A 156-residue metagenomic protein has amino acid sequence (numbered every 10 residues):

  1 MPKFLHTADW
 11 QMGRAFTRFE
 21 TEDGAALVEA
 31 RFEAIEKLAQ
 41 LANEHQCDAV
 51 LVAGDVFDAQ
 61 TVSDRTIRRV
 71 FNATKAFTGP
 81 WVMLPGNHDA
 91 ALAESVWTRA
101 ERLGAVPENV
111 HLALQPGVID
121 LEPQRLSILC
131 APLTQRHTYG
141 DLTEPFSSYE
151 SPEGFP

Functional and structural regions predicted by a protein language model:
M1-R69: N-terminal active-site segment of His-dependent metallophosphoesterases
A49, Q60-P156: His/Asp/Glu-rich metal-coordinating catalytic cores of metallo-dependent phosphodiesterases/hydrolases acting on
